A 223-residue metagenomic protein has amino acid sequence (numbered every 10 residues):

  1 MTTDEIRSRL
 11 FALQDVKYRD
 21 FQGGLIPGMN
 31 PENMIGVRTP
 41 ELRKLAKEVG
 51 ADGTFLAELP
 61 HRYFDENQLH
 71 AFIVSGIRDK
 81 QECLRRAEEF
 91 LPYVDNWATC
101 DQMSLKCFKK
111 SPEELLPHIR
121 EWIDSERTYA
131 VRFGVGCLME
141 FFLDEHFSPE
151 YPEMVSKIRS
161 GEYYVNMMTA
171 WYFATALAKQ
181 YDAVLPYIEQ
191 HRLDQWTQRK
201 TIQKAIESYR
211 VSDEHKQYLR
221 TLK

Functional and structural regions predicted by a protein language model:
M1-K223: Alpha-helical scaffold domains
